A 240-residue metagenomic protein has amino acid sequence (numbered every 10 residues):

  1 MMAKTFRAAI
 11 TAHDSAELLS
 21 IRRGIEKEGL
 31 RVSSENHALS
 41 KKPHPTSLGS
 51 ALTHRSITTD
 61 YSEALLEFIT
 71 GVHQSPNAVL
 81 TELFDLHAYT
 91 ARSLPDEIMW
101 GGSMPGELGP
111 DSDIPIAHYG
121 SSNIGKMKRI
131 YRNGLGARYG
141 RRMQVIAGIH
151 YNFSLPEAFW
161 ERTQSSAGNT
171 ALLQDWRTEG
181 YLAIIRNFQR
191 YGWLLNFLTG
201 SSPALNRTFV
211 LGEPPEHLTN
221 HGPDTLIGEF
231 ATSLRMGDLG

Functional and structural regions predicted by a protein language model:
M1-G136, M143-V145, W176, G180-R186 (+2 more regions): Terminal catalytic/cofactor-binding subdomain
G120, K126-A137, S154-G240: Loop-rich catalytic cores of soluble enzymes, especially ATP-dependent carboxylate-amine ligases and other
